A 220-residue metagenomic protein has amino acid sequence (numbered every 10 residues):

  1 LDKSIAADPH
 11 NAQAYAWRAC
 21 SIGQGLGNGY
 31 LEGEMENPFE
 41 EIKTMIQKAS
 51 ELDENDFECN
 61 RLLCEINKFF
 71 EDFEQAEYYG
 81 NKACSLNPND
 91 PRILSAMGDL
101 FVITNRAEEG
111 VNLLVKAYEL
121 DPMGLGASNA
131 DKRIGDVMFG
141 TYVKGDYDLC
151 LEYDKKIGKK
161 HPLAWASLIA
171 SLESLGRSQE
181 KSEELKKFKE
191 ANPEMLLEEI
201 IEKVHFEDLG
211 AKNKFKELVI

Functional and structural regions predicted by a protein language model:
L1-H10, N37-D53, A76-A83: Amphipathic alpha-helices of TPR/Sel1-like and other helical repeat/solenoid scaffolds
K3-Y30, A166-I169: Short, charge-rich amphipathic alpha-helical segments embedded in non-transmembrane helical bundles/solenoids
A7, W17, I22, L52 (+3 more regions): Short alpha-helical scaffold segments that flank and stabilize functional sites
C20, Y30, M35-N37, E65 (+1 more regions): Generic preference for flexible, low-structure residues
S21-Q24, L63-N67, L100-F101: Hydrophobic face of amphipathic alpha-helices that form TPR/SEL1-like repeat modules and related alpha-solenoid
Q24-F39, F70-E74, N105-E108: Short coil/turn connectors between adjacent alpha-helices in alpha-solenoid helical repeat scaffolds
K43, Q47, C59, L63 (+1 more regions): Alpha-helical protein-protein interaction modules
D56: Residue-level detector of flexible, active-site-proximal loop/helix-junction positions within diverse enzyme catalytic
